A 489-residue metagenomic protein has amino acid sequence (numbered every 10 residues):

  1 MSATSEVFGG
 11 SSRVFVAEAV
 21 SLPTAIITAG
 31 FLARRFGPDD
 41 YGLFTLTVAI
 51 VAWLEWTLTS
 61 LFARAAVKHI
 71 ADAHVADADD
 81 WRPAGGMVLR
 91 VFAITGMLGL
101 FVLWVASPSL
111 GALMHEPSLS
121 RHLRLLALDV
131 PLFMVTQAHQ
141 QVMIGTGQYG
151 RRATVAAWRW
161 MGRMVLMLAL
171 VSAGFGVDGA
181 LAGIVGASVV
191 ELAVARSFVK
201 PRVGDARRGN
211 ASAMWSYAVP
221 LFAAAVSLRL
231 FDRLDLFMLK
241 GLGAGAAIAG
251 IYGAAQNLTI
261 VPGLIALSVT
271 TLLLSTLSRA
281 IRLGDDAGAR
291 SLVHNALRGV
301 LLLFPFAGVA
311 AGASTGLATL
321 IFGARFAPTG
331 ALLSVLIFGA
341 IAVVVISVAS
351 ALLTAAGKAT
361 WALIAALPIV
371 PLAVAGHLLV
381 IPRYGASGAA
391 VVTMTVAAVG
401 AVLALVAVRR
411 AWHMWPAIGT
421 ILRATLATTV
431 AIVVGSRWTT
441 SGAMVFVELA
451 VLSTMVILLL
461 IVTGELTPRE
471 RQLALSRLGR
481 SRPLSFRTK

Functional and structural regions predicted by a protein language model:
M1-A25, D79-R82, G86-M87, L119 (+2 more regions): N-terminal membrane topogenesis motif
M1-V7, V177-D178, A193-R233, L272 (+5 more regions): Interhelical loop/hinge segments that connect adjacent transmembrane helices in multipass membrane
S5-R64, V91-W104, V219-L242, L449: Signature of the first transmembrane helix
G9-I26, A180-A187, E191, A195 (+3 more regions): Transmembrane helical elements of multi-pass membrane transporters/channels
T59-A76, I144-G145, A255-R298, S350-A355: Helix-loop junctions and terminal segments of transmembrane helices in multi-pass membrane transport/translocation
G86-M114, V165, A169, A173 (+5 more regions): Alpha-helical transmembrane segments of multi-pass membrane transport and lipid-handling proteins
R124, A153-P201, Y217, L367-A375 (+3 more regions): Hydrophobic alpha-helical transmembrane segments
S436-K489: Membrane-proximal transmembrane or re-entrant/amphipathic helices at the cytosolic face
